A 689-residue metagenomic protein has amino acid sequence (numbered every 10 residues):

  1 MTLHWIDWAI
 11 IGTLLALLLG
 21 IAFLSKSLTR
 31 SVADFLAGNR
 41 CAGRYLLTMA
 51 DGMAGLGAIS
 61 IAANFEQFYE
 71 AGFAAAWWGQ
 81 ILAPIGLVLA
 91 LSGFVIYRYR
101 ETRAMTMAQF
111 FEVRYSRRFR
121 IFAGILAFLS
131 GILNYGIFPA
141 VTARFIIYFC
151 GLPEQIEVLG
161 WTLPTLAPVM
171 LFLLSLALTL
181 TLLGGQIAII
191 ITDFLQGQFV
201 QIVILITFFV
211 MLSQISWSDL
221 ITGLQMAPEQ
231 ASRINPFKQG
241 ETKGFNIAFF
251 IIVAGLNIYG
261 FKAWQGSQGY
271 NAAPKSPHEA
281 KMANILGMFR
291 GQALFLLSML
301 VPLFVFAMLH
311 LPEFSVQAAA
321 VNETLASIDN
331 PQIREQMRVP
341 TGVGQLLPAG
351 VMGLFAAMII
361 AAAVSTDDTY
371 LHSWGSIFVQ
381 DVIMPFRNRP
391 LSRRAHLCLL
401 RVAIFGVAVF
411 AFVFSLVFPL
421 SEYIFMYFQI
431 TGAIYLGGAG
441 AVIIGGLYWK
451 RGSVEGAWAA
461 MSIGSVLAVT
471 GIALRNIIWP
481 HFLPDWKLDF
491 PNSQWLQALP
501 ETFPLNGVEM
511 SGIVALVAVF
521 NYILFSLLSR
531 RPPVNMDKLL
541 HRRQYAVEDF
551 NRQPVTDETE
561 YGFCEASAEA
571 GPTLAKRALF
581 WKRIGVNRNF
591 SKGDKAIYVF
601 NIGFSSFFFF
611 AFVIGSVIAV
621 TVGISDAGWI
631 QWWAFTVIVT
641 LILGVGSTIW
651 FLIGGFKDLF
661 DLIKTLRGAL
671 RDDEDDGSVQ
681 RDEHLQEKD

Functional and structural regions predicted by a protein language model:
T2-L3, D7, E66-I81, A140-A167 (+7 more regions): Transmembrane helix-loop boundary segments of multi-pass membrane transporters
I10, L89, L126-F138, F199-S213 (+7 more regions): Selective recognition of specific alpha-helical transmembrane segments in multi-pass small-molecule
I21-L28, G131-P139, A143-Q155, T165-P168 (+5 more regions): Hydrophobic alpha-helical segments and their helix-loop junctions in multi-pass secondary transporters
L36-A104, G244-F261, S267-E313, T324-N330 (+2 more regions): Membrane-interface helix-loop-helix modules in multi-pass membrane proteins
M53, A76-L182, I252-G260, G269 (+2 more regions): Helix-loop-helix module between adjacent transmembrane segments
V113-I121, I132, T162-P168, S373-E422 (+3 more regions): Loop-to-transmembrane helix boundary motifs in multi-pass membrane proteins
V210-M226, M288-R338, L416-L420, I477-D489: Extracellular/periplasmic helix-exit of transmembrane alpha-helices
I478-W633, V645, G654-D689: Terminal cytosolic tails of multi-pass membrane transporters, especially the segment immediately following the final
